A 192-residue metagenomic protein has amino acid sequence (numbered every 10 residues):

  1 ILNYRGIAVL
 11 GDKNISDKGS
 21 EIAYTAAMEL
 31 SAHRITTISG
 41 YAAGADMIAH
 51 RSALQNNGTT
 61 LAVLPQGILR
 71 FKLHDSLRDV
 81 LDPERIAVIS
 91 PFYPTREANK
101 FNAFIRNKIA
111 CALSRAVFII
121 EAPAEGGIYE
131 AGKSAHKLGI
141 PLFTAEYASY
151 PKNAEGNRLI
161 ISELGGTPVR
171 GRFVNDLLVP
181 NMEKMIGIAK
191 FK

Functional and structural regions predicted by a protein language model:
I1-K192: Glycine-biased, small-residue-rich flexible motifs in mid-sequence functional cores and linkers
